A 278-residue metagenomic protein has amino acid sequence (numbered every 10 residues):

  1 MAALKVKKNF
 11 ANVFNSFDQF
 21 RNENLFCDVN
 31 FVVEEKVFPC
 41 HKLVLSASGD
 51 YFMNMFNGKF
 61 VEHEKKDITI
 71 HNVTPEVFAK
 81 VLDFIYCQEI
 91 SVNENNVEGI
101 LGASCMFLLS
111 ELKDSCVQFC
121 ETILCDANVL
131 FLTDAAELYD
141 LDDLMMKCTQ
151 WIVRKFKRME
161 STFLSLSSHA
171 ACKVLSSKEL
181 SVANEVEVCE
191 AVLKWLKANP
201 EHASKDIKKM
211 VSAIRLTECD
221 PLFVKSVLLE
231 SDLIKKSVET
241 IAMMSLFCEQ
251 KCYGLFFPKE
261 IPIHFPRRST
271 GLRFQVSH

Functional and structural regions predicted by a protein language model:
L4-F26: Charged, flexible boundary elements
F10, T69, P262-I263: Intrinsically disordered, low-complexity segments enriched in glycine/proline and serine/threonine
D18-Q19, E23-N128, L141, V153 (+1 more regions): Canonical BTB/POZ domain core
N96, L112-G271: Alpha-helical protein-protein interaction/assembly modules
G271-H278: Short beta-strand elements that form the blades of beta-propeller/WD-repeat-like and other beta-sheet-rich scaffold
